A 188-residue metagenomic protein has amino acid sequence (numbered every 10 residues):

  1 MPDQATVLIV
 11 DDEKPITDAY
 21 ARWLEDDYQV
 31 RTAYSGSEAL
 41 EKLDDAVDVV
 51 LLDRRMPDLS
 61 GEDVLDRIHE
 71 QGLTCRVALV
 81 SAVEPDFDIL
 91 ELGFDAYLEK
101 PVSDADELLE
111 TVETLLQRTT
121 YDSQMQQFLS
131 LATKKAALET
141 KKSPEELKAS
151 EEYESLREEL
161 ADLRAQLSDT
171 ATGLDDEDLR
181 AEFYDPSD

Functional and structural regions predicted by a protein language model:
D3-L24, V50: Conserved acidic segment of CheY-like receiver
K14, T32-E41, G61-D63: Helix N-cap/capping motif at the beta->alpha junctions
V50-D53, L65: Active-site T/S-Asp motif of two-component receiver
D53-R54, S60: Active-site residues of response regulator receiver
P57-D58, Q71: The feature encodes the CheY-like receiver
L73-P85, L98-E99: A short, hydrophobic beta-strand element within the central beta-sheet of small alpha/beta folds
E107-T120, M125: Receiver (REC) domain switch/output surface
Y121-D188: C-terminal output/effector regions of signal-responsive regulators
